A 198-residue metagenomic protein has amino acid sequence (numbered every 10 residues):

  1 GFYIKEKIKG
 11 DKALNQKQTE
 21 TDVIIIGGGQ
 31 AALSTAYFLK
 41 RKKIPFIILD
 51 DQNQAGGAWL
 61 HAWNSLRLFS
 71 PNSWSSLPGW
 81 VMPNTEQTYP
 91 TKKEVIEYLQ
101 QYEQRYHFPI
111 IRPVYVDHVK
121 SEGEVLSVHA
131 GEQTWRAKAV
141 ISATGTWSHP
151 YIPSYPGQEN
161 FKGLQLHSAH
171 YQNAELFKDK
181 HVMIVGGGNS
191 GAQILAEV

Functional and structural regions predicted by a protein language model:
G1-V23, S148-A169: Extreme N-terminal leader/targeting segments of oxidoreductases
E20-I48, A192-V198: N-terminal Rossmann-like FAD-binding beta1-loop-alpha1 element of flavoenzymes
T21, I44, K138-A139, D179-V182: Nucleotide donor/acceptor-binding cores
T35, A58, S121, Y151-P153 (+1 more regions): Short glycine-/acidic-enriched loop or helix-start segments at secondary-structure transitions that form or flank
Q52: Residues in the short beta-alpha loop(s) of Rossmann-like NAD(P)-binding domains
G57-I96: Glycine-rich active-site loop/strand segments that organize a redox cofactor
T85, T91-E94, T144-V198: Glycine-rich dinucleotide-binding loop and its adjacent helix/turn
T91-S148: Feature captures the FAD/FMN-dependent oxidoreductase FAD-binding
